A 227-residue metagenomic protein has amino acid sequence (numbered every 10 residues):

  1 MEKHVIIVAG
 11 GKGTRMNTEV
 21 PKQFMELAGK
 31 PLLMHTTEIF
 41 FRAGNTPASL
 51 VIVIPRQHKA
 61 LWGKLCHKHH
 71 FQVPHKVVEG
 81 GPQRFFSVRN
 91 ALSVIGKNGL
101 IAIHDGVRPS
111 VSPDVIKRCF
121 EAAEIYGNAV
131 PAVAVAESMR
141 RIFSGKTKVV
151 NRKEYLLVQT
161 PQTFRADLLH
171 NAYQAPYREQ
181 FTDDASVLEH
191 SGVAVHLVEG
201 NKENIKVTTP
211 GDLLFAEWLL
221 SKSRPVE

Functional and structural regions predicted by a protein language model:
M1-A60: N-terminal glycine-rich phosphate-binding loop and ensuing alpha1 helix
I7, L33, A91, H104-D105 (+3 more regions): Residue-level signal for inorganic ion chemistry
M16, W62-G63, C119, L169 (+1 more regions): Hydrophobic packing residues within well-ordered alpha-helices of enzyme cores
M34-N98, P176: Conserved N-terminal catalytic core of the sugar/cofactor nucleotidyltransferase
A48-L50, N128, A194: Residues at the starts of beta-strands that form the adenosine-phosphate
K76, P82-S144, Q159: Conserved beta-loop-beta/alpha segment of the NTase-like Rossmann-fold superfamily that binds/positions NTPs
K148-V158: A recurrent flexible, glycine/aromatic-enriched loop bordering the glycosyltransferase active site that acts as
L156-E227: Conserved alpha/beta core of the MobA/IspD/sugar-nucleotide pyrophosphorylase nucleotidyltransferase superfamily
